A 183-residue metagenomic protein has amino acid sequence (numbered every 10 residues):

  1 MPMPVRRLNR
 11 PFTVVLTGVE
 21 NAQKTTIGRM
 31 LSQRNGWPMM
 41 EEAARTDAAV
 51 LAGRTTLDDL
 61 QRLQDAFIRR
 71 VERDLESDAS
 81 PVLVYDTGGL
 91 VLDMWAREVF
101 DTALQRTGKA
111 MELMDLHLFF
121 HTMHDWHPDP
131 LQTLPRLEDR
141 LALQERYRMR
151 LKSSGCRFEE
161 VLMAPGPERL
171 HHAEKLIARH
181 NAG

Functional and structural regions predicted by a protein language model:
M1-R7: Pre-Walker A adenine-sensing motif
N9-T13: Pre-Walker A (Motif I) flank of P-loop NTPase domains
L16: Hydrophobic anchor at the beta1->P-loop junction of P-loop NTPases
E20: The conserved Walker
K24: Conserved lysine of the Walker
R29, Q33-R73: Conserved substrate/cofactor phosphate-moiety recognition/catalytic segment in nucleotide-dependent phosphotransferases
Q64-E112, H127: Glycine-rich phosphate-binding loop used to anchor ATP phosphates in small-molecule kinases, encompassing both
F100-P165, L170, N181: A glycine- and Lys/Arg-enriched "phosphate-lid" helix/loop adjacent to the NTP-binding pocket of small-molecule kinases
